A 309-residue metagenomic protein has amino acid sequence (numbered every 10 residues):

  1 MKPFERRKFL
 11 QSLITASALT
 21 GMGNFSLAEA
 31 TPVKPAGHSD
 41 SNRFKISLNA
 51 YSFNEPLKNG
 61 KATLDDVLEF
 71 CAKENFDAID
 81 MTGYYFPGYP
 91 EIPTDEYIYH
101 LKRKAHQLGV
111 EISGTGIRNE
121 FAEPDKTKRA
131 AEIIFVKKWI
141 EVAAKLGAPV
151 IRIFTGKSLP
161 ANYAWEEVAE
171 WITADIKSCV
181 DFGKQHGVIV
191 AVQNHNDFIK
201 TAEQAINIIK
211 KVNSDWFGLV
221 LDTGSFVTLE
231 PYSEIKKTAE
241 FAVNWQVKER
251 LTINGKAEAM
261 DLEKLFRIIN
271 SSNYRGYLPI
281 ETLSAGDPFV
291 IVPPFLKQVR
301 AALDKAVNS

Functional and structural regions predicted by a protein language model:
K2-S47, S52-N75, I199-S309: Histidine-acidic metal/acid-base catalytic patches
L13-G21, H38-D40, I98, K102-G114 (+1 more regions): Active-site acidic/histidine proton-transfer and metal-coordination neighborhood in alpha/beta enzyme cores
E55-L57, Y85-Y89, F121-D125, L159-A164 (+2 more regions): A short acidic, helix-capping loop that chelates divalent metal ions and anchors anionic groups
D77-A78, E111, P149, I189 (+2 more regions): Residue-level detector of anion-binding/catalytic polar loops
D80, G114-G116, R152, Q246 (+1 more regions): Conserved beta-strand positions in the central sheet of alpha/beta enzyme cores
M81-H100, G156-L159: Glycine-rich, proline-tolerant flexible connector loops at the mouths of alpha/beta enzymes
Y89-I98, K126-R129, F289-V292: Metal-dependent catalytic neighborhoods of phosphoester/phosphodiester hydrolases
